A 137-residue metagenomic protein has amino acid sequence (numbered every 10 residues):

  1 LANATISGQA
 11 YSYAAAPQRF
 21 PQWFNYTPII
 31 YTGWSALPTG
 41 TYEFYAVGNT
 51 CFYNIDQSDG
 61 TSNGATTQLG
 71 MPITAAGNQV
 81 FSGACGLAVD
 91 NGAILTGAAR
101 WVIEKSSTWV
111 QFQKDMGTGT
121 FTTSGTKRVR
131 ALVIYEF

Functional and structural regions predicted by a protein language model:
L1-A4, F44, A99-K105: Broad, structure-driven detector of short, well-ordered beta-strand segments within folded domains
L1-W23: Beta-strand-rich solenoidal segments
Q9-A10, S124-T126: Solvent-exposed, conformationally flexible loop/turn segments
F24-G48, D56-G77, M116-G125: Surface-exposed ligand/attachment interfaces on beta-rich extracellular proteins
G64-T66, P72-D115: Extracellular attachment/recognition segments
G125-F137: Short, structured beta-strand segments at or near domain termini in extracellular proteins/domains
